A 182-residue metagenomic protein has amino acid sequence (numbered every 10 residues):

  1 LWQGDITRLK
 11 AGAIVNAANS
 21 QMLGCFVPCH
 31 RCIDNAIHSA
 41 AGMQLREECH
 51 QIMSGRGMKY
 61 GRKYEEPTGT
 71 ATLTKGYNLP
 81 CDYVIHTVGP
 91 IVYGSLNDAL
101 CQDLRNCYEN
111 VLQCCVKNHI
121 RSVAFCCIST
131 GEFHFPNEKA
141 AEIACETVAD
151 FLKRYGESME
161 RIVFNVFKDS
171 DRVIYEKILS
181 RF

Functional and structural regions predicted by a protein language model:
L1-F182: Macrodomain-like recognition of ADP-ribose-binding/processing modules
